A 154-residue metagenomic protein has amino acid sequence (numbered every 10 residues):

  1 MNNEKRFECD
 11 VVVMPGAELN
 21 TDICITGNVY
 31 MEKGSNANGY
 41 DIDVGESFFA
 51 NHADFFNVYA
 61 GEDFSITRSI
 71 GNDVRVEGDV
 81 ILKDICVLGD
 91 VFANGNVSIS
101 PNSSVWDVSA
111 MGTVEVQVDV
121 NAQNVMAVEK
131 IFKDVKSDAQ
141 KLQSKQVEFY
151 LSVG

Functional and structural regions predicted by a protein language model:
M1-G154: Intrinsically disordered, low-complexity terminal regions
